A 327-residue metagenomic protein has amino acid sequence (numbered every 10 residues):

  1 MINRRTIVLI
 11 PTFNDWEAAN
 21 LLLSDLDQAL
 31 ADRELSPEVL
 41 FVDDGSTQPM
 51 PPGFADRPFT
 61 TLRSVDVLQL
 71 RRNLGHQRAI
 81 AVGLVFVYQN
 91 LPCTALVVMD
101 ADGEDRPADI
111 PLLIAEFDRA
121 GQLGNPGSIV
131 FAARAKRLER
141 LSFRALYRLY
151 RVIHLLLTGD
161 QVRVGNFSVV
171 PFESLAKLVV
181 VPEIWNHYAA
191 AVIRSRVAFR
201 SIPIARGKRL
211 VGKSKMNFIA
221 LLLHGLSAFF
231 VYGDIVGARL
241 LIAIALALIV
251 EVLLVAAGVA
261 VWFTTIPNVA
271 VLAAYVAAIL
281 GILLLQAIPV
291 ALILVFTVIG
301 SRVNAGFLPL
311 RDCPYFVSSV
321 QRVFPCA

Functional and structural regions predicted by a protein language model:
R5-I7, E38: Cell-envelope/extracellular polymer assembly enzymes that use nucleotide-activated donors
D15-L30: Short, well-formed alpha-helical segments that are part of the catalytic scaffolds of diverse glycosyltransferases
L35-S46, L68: Short beta-strand/loop segment that forms part of the nucleotide-sugar
D43-P52, G103-E104: A conserved acidic beta->alpha catalytic loop
L70-R72, H76-F86, E104-N186, K208-R209 (+1 more regions): Acceptor/aglycone-binding surface of glycosyltransferases and processive sugar-polymer synthases
P92-E104: Short beta-strand-to-loop acidic/aromatic patch adjacent to the donor-nucleotide binding site
A176-V236: Catalytic donor/gating beta->alpha subdomain of glycosyltransferases that bind UDP-sugars
A238-F324: Membrane-embedded multi-pass helical conduit in multi-pass membrane proteins, especially envelope-biosynthetic
